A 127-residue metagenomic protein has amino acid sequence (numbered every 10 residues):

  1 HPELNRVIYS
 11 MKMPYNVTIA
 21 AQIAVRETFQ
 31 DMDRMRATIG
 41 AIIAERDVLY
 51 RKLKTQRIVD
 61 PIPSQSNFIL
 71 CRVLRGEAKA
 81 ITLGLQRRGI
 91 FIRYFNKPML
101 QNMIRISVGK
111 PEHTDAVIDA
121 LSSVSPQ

Functional and structural regions predicted by a protein language model:
H1-T55, D60-P61: PLP-dependent aminotransferase class I/II
E3, D33, G76-E77, E112: A generic structural signal for alpha-helix starts
V7, A24, R72, A80 (+1 more regions): Phosphate- and divalent-cation-binding pockets in alpha/beta enzyme and binding domains that engage nucleotide-derived
I8-K12, I39, L53, Q65 (+3 more regions): Short, flexible helix/strand-to-coil boundary loops that buttress conserved ligand/catalytic motifs in alpha/beta
M13, V73-L74, G109: Structured loop/turn residues at secondary-structure junctions
A21, Q65-N67, P98: Residue-level "edge-of-site" marker
I42-D47, L53-R88, I104: Conserved PLP-binding catalytic core of the aspartate aminotransferase-like
G84-R88, R93, K97-Q127: PLP-dependent enzyme catalytic core of the Aspartate aminotransferase-like
